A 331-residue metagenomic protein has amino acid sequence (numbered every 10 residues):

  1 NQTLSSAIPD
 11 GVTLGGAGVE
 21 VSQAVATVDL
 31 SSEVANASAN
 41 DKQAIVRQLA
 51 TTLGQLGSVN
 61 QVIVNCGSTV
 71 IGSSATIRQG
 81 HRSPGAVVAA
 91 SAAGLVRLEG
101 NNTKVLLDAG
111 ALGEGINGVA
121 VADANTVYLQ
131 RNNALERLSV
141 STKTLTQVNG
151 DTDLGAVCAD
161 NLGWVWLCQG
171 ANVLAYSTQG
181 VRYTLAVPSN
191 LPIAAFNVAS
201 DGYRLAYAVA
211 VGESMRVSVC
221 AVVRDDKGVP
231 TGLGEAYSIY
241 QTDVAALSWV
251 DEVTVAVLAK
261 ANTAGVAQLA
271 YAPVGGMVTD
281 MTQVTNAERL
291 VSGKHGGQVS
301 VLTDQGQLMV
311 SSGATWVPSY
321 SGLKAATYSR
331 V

Functional and structural regions predicted by a protein language model:
N1-V331: Bimodal "functional hotspot" detector
